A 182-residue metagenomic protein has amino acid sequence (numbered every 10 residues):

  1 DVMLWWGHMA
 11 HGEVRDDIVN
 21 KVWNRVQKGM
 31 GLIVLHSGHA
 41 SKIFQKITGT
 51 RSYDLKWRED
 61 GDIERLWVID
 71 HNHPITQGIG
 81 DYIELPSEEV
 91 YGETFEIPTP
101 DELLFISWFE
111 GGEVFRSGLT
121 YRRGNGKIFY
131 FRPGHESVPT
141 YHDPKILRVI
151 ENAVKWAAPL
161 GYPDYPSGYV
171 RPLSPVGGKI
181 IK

Functional and structural regions predicted by a protein language model:
D1-V2, P100: Short, well-ordered alpha-helix to beta-strand connector turns
V2-W6, Y130: Structural motif
W5, M9-I79: A glycine-rich, often tryptophan-bearing local segment used as a flexible ligand/cofactor-contacting loop or short
H36-H39, E110-E113, H135: His-enriched metal-coordination microenvironments in redox/metal-binding proteins
K42, L85, S137-T140: A short local loop/turn or secondary-structure capping micro-motif enriched for an aromatic residue
I47-R51, E84-S87, Y91-T99, I146-Y162: Oxidoreductase and adenylate-handling cofactor-binding alpha/beta cores
Y53-R132: Catalytic beta-strand/loop cores that center a nucleophilic Ser/Cys/Thr and support acyl-enzyme chemistry
E113-F115, R122-K182: Extracellular ligand-binding/catalytic regions of CAZymes and related secreted enzymes and adhesion modules
